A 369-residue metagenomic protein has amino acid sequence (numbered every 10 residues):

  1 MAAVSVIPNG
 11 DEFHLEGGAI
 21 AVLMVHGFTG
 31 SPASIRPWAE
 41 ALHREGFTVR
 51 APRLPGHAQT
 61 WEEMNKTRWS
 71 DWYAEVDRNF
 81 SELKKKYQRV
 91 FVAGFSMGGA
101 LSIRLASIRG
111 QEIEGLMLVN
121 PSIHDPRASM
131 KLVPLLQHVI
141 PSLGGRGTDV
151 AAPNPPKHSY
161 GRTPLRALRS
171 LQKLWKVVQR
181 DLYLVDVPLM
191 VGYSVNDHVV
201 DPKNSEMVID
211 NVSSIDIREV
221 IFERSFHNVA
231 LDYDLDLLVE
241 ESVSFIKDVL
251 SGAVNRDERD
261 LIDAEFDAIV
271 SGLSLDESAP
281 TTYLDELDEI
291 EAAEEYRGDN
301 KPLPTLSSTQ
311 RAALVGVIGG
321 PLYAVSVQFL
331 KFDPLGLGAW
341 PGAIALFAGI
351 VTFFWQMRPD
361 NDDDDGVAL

Functional and structural regions predicted by a protein language model:
A3-T60: Short, surface-exposed "cap/lid" segments of acyl-processing enzymes
W38, V187, D201-D210, I221: Short alpha-helix in the alpha/beta-hydrolase fold that links the catalytic acid
R50, E206-N228: Catalytic histidine neighborhood in serine/cysteine hydrolases with alpha/beta-hydrolase-type architecture
G94-G98, S102: Gly/Ala-rich beta-loop-alpha elbow adjacent to hydrolase catalytic centers
M117-A128: Active-site nucleophile loop of the alpha/beta-hydrolase fold
L184-V185, V191-Y193, D197: Short beta-strand/loop motif that positions the catalytic acidic residue of the alpha/beta-hydrolase fold
R224-E258: Catalytic active-site module of serine/aspartate enzymes centered on a nucleophile-bearing elbow/loop
L250-L369: Intrinsic, low-complexity terminal and presequence regions
